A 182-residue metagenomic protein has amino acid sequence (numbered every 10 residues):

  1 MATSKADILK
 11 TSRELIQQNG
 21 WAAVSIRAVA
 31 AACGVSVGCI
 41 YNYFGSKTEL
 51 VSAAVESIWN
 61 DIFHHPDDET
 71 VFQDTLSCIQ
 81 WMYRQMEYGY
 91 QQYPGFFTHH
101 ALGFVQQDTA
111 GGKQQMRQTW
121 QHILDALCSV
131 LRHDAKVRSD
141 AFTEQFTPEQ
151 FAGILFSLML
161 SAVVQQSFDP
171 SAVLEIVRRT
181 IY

Functional and structural regions predicted by a protein language model:
M1-S4: Short, Lys/Arg-enriched anionic-surface-contact patches
D7, T11, L15-E49, A53: Helix-turn-helix
T11, L15, D61, Q85 (+2 more regions): Amphipathic alpha-helical interface segments
A53, D67-Q92, P148-A152, L174: Hydrophobic alpha-helical connector segments
E56-F63: Short, basic, alpha-helical segments at the C-terminal edge of helix-turn-helix-like DNA-binding modules
P66-T70, F97-D108, A162-Q166: Secondary-structure edge/capping motif, primarily at the C-terminal ends of alpha-helices and the immediately following
Y83-Q91, H99-Q107, V130-L131, E175-I181: Helix-loop "lid/cap" segments that line or gate small-molecule binding pockets
Q91-Q92, H99, D108-V137, F146-E149 (+1 more regions): Amphipathic alpha-helical packing segments from all-alpha helical-bundle domains
